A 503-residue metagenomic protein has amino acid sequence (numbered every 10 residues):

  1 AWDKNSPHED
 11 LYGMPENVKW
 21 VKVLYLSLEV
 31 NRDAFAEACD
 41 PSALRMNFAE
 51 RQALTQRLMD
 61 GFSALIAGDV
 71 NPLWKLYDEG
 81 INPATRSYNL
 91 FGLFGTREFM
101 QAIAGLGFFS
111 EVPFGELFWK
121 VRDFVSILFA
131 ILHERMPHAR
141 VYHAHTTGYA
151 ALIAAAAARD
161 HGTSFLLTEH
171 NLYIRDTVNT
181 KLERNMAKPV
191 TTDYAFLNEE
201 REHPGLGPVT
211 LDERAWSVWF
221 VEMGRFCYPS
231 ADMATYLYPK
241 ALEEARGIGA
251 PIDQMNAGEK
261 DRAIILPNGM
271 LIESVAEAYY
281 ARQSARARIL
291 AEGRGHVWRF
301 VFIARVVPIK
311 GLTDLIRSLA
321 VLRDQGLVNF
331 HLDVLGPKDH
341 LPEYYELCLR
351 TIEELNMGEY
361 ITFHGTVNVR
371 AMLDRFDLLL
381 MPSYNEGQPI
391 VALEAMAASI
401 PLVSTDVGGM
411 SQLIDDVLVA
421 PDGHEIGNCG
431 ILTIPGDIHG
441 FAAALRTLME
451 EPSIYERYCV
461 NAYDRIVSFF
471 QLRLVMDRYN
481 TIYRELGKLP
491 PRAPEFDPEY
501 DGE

Functional and structural regions predicted by a protein language model:
G95-T96, R214-R262, I272: A short, active-site helix/loop in glycosyltransferases that binds the activated sugar's phosphate group
E202-T210, Y345-T366: Nucleotide-activated donor-binding/catalytic signature segment of Leloir-type glycosyltransferases, i.e., the conserved
A285-K310, I316-L319, D333: Conserved donor-binding/catalytic core segment of Leloir-type glycosyltransferases
I303, H331-L347: Glycosyltransferase donor-sugar binding loop
Y384: Aromatic "clamp/platform" in nucleotide-sugar-dependent glycosyltransferases that forms part of the donor/acceptor
P389-A392, M410: Short glycine/serine-rich donor-binding loops of glycosyltransferases
L413-I438, T447-P452: Conserved acidic donor-binding segment of nucleotide-sugar-dependent glycosyltransferases
C429, G440, T447, I454-F469 (+2 more regions): A short, well-ordered alpha-helix in the C-terminal region of glycosyltransferases
